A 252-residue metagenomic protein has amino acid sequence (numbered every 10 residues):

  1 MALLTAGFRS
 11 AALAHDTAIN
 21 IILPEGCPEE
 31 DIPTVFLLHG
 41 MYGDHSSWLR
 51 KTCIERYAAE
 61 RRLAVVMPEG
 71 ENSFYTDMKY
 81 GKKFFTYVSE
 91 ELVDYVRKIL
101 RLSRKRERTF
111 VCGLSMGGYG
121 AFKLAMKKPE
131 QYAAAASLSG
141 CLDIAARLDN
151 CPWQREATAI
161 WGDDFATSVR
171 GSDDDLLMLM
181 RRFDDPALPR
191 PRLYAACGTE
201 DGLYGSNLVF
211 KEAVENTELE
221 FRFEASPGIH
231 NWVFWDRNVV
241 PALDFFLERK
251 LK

Functional and structural regions predicted by a protein language model:
M1-K252: Non-catalytic cap/lid and distal C-terminal segments of serine-dependent acyl enzymes
